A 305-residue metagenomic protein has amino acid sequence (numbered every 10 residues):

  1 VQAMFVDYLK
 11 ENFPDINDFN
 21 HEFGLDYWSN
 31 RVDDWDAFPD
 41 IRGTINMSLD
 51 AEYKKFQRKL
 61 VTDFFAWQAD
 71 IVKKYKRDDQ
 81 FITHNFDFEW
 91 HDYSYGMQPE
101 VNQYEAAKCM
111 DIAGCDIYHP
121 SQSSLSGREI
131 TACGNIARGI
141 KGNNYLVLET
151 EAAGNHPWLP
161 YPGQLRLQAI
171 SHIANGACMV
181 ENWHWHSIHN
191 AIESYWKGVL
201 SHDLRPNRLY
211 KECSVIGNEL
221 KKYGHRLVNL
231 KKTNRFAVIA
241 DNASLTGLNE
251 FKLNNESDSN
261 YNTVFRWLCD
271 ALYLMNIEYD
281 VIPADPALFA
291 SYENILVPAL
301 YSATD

Functional and structural regions predicted by a protein language model:
V1-I112, D116-S123, G127-I130: Polysaccharide-binding and catalytic clefts of secreted carbohydrate-active enzymes
N30, W35-F38, A66, K74 (+2 more regions): Carbohydrate-binding surfaces of carbohydrate-active enzymes
